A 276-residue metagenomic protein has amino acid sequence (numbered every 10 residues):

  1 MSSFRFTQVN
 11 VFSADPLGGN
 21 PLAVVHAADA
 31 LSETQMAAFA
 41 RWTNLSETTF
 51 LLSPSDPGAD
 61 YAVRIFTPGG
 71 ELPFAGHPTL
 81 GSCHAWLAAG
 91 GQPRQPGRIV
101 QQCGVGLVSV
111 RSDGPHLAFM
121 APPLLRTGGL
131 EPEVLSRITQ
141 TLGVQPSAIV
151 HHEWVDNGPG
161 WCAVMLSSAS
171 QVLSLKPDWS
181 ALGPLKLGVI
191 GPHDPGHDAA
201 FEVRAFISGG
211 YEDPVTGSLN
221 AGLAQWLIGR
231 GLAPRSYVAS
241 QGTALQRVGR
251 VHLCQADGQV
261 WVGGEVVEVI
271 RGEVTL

Functional and structural regions predicted by a protein language model:
M1-F74, L80-L276: Active-site proximal loop and beta-alpha junction motif in alpha/beta enzyme cores
